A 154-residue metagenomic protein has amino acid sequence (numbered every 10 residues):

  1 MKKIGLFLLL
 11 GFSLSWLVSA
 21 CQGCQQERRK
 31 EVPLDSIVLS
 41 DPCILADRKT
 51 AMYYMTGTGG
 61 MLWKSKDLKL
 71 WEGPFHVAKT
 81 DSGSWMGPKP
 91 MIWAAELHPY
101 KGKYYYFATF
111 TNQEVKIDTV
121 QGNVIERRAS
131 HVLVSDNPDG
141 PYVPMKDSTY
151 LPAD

Functional and structural regions predicted by a protein language model:
M1-R28: Bacterial Sec-dependent N-terminal signal peptides
C21-D154: Carbohydrate-active catalytic/glycan-binding domains of CAZyme proteins, especially the secreted or lumenal ectodomains
